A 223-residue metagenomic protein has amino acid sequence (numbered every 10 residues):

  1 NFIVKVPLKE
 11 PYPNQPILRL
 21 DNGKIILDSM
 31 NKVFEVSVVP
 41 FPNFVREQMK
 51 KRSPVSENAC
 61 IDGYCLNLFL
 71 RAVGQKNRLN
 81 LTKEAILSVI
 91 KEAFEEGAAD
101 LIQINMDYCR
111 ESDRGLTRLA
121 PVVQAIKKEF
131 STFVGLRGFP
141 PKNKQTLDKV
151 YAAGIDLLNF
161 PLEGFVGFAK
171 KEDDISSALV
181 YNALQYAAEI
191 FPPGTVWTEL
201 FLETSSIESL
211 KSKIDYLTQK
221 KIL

Functional and structural regions predicted by a protein language model:
N1-C65: Flexible, acidic/Gly-rich N-terminal and inter-domain linker regions that tether and position cofactor-handling modules
K32, N143, S205-I207: Generic "edge-of-domain/loop-turn" microfeature
E47-D156, G164: Conserved Radical SAM active-site core
L81, I175, S205: Residue-level signal for the nucleotide or nucleotide-sugar donor/cofactor binding architecture
I104, A153-V166, A178-L223: Conserved C-terminal portion of the radical SAM core fold that forms the substrate/S-adenosylmethionine-binding
E111-L116, A169-S177: Glycine-rich tight-turn/loop motif centered on a GG-T
R114, L147-D148, K170-K171, S209-K211: Short, well-ordered secondary-structure micro-motifs
G135-N143, K170-D174, F191-E199: Low-complexity, flexible helical/coil segments
